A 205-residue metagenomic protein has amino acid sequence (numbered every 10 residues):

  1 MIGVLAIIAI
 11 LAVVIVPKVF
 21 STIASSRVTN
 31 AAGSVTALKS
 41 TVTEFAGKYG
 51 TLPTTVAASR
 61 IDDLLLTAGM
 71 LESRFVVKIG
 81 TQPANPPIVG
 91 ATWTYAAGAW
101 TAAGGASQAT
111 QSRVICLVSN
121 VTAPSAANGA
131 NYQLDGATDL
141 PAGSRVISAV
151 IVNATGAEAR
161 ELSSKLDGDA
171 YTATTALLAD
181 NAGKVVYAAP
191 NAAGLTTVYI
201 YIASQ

Functional and structural regions predicted by a protein language model:
M1-I23, R27, A37-L38: N-terminal single-pass transmembrane signal-anchor helix
I7-V16, F20, Q111-S112, A137 (+3 more regions): Low-complexity, intrinsically disordered short peptide segments enriched in small/polar/basic residues
T22-D63: Conserved hydrophobic/amphipathic alpha-helical signal-anchor segments
T51-S164, G168, S204: Extracellular/periplasmic head regions of type IV pilus-like filament subunits
A159, T174-N181: S/T-rich, low-complexity, solvent-exposed segments of bacterial secretion/appendage proteins
G183-A193: Short, exposed beta-strand-loop hairpins at the edges of beta-sheets in extracellular/periplasmic proteins
N191-Q205: Short, low-complexity, Pro/Ser/Thr/Gly-rich segments in the mature regions of secreted, periplasmic
